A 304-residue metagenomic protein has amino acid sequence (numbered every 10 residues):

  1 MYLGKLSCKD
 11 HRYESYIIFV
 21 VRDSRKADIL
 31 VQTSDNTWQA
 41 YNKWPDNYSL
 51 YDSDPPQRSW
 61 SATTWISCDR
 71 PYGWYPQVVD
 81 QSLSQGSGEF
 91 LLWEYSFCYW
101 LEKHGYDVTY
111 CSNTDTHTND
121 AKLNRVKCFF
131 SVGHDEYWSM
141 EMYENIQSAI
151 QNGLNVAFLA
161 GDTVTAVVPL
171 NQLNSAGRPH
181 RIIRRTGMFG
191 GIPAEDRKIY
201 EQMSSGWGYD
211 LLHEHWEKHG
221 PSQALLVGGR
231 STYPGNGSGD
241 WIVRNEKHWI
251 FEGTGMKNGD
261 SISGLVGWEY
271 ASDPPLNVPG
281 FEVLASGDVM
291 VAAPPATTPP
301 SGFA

Functional and structural regions predicted by a protein language model:
Y2-S7: Short, aromatic- and glycine-rich surface loops/edge beta-strands on solvent-exposed regions
K9-H11, F19-D23, D120-A121, Q147-I150 (+2 more regions): A general structural signal for short secondary-structure junctions and capping/turn motifs
H11-K122: Aromatic-Pro/Gly-enriched surface loop or interdomain linker that acts as a lid/target-recognition segment
R25, D35-W38, D135, D162-T165 (+2 more regions): Short loop/turn segments at secondary-structure transitions that flank enzyme active sites
Q39-Y41, S139-M140, V167-V168, A293-P294: Short helix/loop capping segments that flank catalytic or ligand/cofactor-binding pockets
G86-Q172: Helical hinge/lid and interdomain linker segments adjacent to catalytic or ligand-binding clefts that mediate domain
V164-G302: An acidic, glycine-rich "communication" segment
